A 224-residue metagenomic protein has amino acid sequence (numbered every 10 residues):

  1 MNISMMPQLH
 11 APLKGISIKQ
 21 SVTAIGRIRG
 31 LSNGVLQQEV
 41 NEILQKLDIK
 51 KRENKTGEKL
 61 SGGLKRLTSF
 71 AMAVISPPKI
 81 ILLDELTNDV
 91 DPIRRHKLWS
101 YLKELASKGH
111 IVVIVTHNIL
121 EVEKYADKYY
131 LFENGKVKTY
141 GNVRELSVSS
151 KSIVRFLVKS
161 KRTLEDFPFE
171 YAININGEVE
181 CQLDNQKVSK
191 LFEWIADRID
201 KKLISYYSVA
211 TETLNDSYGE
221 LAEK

Functional and structural regions predicted by a protein language model:
T23, R27, V35-R52: Conserved ABC ATPase "signature" region
T56-L60: Conserved ABC ATPase signature
F70: Hydrophobic anchor residue at the start of the ABC signature
I81-E85: Catalytic Walker B motif of ABC-type/P-loop ATPase nucleotide-binding domains
P92-R94: Helix N-cap at the start of a conserved alpha-helix in ABC-type nucleotide-binding domains
Y101-Q182: ABC transporter nucleotide-binding domain
S152-L221: Short, charged/small-residue-rich alpha-helical element at the C-terminal edge of ABC transporter nucleotide-binding
